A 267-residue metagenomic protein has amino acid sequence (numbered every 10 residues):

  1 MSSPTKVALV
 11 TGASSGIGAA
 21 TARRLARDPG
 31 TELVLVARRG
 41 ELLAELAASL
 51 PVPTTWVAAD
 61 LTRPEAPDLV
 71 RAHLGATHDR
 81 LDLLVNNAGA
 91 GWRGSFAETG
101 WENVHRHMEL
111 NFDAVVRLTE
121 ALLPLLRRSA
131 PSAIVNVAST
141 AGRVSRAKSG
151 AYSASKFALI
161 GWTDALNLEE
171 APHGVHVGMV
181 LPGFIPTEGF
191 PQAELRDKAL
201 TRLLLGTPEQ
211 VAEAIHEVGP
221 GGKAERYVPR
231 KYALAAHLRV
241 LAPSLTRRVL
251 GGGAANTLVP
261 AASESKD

Functional and structural regions predicted by a protein language model:
S14-S15: Conserved glycine-rich cofactor-binding loop
P29-E45: Conserved glycine-rich Rossmann-like NAD(P)H-binding loop of the short-chain dehydrogenase/reductase
L50-E65: Rossmann-fold cofactor-recognition segment
S95-F96, G100-H105: Substrate-binding pocket helix/loop in short-chain dehydrogenase/reductase
T119, S155: Active-site helix of classical SDR
S139: Residue(s) in the substrate-gating loop at a strand-loop-helix junction that position the organic substrate next
M179, A199-A236: C-terminal helical subdomain
